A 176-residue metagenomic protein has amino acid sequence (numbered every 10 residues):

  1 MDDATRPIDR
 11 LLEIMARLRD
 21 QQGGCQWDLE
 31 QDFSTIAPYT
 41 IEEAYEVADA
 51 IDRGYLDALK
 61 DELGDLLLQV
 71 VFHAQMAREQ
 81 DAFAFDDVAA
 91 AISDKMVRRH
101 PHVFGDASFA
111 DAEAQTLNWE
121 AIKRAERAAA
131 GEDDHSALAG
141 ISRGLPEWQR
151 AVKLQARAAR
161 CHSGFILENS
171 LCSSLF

Functional and structural regions predicted by a protein language model:
M1-E62, L68-F176: Flexible "arm" and connector segments at domain edges
